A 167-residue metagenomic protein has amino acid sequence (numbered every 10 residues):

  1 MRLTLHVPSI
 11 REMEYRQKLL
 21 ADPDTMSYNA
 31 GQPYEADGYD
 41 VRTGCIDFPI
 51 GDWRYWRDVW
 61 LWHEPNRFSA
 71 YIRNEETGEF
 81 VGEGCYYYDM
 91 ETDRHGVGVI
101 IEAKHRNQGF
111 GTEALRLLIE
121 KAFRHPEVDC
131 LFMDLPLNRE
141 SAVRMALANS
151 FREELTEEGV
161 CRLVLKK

Functional and structural regions predicted by a protein language model:
M1-A103, N138, R152-K167: GNAT-family acyltransferases
D58-V59, K121, H125: A generic secondary-structure signal
V81, H125-P126, N149: Structural motif
H105, G109-L118: Conserved acetyl-CoA pyrophosphate-binding loop and the N-cap/start of the following alpha-helix in GNAT-like
T112, L137-E154: Conserved active-site alpha-helix within GNAT-family acetyltransferase domains
R124-L135: Conserved GNAT acetyl-CoA-binding A-motif
H125-P126, M145, E157: Long, contiguous binding/interaction regions
